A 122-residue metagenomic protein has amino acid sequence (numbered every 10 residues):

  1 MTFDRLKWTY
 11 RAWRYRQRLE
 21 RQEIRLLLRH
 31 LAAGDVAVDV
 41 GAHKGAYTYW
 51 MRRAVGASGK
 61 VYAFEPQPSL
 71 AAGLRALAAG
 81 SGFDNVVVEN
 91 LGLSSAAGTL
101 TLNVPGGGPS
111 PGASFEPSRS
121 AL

Functional and structural regions predicted by a protein language model:
M1-L122: Phosphate/nucleotide-binding beta-alpha loop and adjacent structural elements of enzyme active sites
